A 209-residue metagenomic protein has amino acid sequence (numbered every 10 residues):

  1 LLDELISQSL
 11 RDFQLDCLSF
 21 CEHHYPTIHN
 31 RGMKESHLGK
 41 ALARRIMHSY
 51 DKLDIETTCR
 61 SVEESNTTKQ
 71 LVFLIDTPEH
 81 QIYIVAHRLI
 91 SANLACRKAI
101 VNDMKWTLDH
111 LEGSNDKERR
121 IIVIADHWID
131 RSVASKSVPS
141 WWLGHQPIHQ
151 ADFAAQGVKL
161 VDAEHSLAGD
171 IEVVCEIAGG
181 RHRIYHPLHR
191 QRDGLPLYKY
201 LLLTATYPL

Functional and structural regions predicted by a protein language model:
L2-R11, C96-L111, T206-L209: Ampiphathic alpha-helical segments that act as solvent-exposed interaction surfaces
L2-T58: Acidic-basic catalytic patches of nuclease active cores, encompassing PD-(D/E)XK and other metal-cofactor nuclease
D16, Q81-V85, I121-V123: Glycine-rich, often proline-containing surface loops adjacent to acidic residues and nearby aromatics that form
I46-T67, V72-D76: A short acidic/basic microdomain associated with nuclease active sites
S49-L53, D109-I121, W141-E172: Structural alpha-beta junctions
L71-L94: Conserved catalytic cores of phosphodiester-cleaving nucleases, focusing on short active-site segments
R88-I148: Catalytic cores of nucleic-acid endonucleases
Q150-L209: Non-catalytic C-terminal interaction segments of nucleic acid-processing enzymes
